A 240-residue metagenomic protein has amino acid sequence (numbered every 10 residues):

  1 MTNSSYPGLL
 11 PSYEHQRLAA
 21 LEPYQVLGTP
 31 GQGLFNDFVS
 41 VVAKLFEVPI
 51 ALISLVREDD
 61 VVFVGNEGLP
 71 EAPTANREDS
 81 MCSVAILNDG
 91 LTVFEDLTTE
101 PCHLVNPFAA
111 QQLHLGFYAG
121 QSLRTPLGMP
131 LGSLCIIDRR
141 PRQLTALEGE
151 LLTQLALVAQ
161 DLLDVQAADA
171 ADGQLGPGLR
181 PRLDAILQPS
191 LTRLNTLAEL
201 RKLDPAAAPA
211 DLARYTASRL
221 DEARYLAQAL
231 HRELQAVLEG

Functional and structural regions predicted by a protein language model:
M1-T29, L175, L179-R182, I186-P189: Signal-transmission linkers at sensory-effector interfaces
A19, P49-L52, V56, D60-V64 (+1 more regions): Regulatory sensory and allosteric helical modules in signal-transduction proteins and certain transcription factors
G28-D60, A213-G240: Helix-loop-beta substructure at the N-terminus of cytosolic sensory domains that couple signal/ligand detection
G116-L127: A short, aliphatic-rich beta-strand micro-motif
P130: Glycine-rich acetyl-CoA-binding "A-motif" of GNAT/NAT acetyltransferases
S133-R142: Short beta-strand-to-loop transition segments that serve as allosteric relay/switch motifs in sensory/regulatory domains
L144-D161: Amphipathic alpha-helical "output/dimerization" segments
A168-G240: Signal-transducing coiled-coil/dimerization helices and immediately adjacent hinge/linker segments that couple sensory
